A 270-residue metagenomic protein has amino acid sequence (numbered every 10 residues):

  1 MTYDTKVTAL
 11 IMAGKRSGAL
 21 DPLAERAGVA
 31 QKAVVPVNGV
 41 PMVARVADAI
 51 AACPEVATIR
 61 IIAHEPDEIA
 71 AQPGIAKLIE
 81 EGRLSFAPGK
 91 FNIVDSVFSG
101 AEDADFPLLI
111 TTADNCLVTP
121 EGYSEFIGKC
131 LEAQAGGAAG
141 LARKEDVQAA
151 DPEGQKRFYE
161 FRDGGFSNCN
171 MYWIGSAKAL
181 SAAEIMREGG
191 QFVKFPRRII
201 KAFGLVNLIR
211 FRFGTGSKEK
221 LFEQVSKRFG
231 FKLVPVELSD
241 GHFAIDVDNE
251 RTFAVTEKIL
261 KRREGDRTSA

Functional and structural regions predicted by a protein language model:
M1-G28: N-terminal nucleotide-binding beta1-loop-alpha1 segment
T2-I11, V40-P107, T215-G216: Conserved N-terminal catalytic core of the sugar/cofactor nucleotidyltransferase
R26-R45: Short catalytic helix/loop segments, enriched in acidic residues and glycine and frequently bearing histidine
F106-D114: Short beta-strand-to-loop acidic/aromatic patch adjacent to the donor-nucleotide binding site
T119-S226, L238-H242: Conserved core of the sugar-phosphate nucleotidyltransferase
V234-E237, D246: Conserved active-site beta-strand element of glycosyltransferases/polysaccharide synthases
N249: Short, conserved phosphate/pyrophosphate- and ester-handling motifs at nucleotide-, phospho-/glycolipid
F253-K258: Short amphipathic alpha-helices within nucleic acid-binding modules
